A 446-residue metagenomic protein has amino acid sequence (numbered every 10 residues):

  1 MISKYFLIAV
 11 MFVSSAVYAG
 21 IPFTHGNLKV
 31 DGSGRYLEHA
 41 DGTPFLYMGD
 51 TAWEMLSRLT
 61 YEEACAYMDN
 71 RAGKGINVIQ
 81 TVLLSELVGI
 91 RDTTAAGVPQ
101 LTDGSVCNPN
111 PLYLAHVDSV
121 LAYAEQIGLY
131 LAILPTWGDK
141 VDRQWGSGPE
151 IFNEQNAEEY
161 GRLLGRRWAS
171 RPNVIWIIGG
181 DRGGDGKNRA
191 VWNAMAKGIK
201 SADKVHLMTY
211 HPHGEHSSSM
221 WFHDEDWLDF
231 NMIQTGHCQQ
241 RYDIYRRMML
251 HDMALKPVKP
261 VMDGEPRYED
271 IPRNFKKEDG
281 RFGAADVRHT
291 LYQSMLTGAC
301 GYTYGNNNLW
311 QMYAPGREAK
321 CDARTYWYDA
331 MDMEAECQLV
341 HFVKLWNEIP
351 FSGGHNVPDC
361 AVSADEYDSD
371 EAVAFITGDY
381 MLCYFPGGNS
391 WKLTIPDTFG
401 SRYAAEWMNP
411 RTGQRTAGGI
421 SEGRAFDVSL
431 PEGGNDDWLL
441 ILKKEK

Functional and structural regions predicted by a protein language model:
M1-I2: N-terminal secretory signal peptides that target proteins for export/translocation
Y5-S14: Sec-dependent N-terminal signal peptides
V17-A19: Boundary at the C-terminal end of the N-terminal hydrophobic targeting segment
I21, L28-D31, E366, S421-G423 (+1 more regions): Short solvent-exposed loop/turn micro-motifs enriched in small/polar/acidic residues
I21-Y242: Active-site mouth of glycoside hydrolases
T43, P260, E269-I271, G283-G419 (+1 more regions): Aromatic- and carboxylate-lined catalytic core of secreted/periplasmic carbohydrate-active enzymes
N173-I175, G179-M312, R317-Y326: Extracellular glycoside hydrolase catalytic/binding regions
